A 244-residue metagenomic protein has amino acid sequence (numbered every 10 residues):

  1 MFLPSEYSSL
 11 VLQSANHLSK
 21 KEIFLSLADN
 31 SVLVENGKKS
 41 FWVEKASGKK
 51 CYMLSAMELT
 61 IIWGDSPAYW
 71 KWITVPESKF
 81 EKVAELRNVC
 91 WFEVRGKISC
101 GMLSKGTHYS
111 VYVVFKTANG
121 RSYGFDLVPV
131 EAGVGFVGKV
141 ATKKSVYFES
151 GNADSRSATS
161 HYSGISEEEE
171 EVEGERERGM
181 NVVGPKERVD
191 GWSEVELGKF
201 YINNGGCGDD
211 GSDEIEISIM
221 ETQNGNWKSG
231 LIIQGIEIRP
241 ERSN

Functional and structural regions predicted by a protein language model:
M1-N244: Plant-skewed but cross-kingdom recognition/interaction modules and surfaces
